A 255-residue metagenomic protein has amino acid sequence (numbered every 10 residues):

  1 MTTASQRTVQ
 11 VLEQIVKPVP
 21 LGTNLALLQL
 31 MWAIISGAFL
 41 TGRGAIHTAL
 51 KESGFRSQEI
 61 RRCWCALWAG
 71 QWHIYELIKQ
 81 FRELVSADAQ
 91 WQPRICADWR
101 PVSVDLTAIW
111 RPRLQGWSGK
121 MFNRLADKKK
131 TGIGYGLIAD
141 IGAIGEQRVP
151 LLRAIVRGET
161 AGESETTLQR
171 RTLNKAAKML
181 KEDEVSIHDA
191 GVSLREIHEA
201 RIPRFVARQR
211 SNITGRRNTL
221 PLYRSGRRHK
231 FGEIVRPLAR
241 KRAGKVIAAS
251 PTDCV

Functional and structural regions predicted by a protein language model:
M1-W68, I74: Gly/serine-rich nucleotide phosphate-binding loop at the start of the catalytic core of nucleotide/ADP-ribose-handling
S36, L67-E146, R242-V255: Active-site-proximal, Lys/Arg-enriched surface segment that forms a nucleic-acid-binding/basic interface patch
T41-A45, Q58, R62, W72-Q80 (+3 more regions): Generic alpha-helix structural propensity
E52, L84-D88, T172-M179: A generic secondary-structure signal
E59-C65, R124-D183: Electropositive, glycine- and tryptophan-enriched low-complexity nucleic-acid-binding patches
R111-S118, V149-P150, I197-E199, R217-N218: Short, conserved acidic/polar surface loops in the N-terminal third of protein domains
V156-V255: An internal, acidic/charged active-site-proximal segment that coordinates divalent cations and/or engages
